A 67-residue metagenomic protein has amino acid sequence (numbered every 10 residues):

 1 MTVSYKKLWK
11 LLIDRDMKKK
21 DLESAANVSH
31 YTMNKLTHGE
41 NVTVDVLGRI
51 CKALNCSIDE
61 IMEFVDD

Functional and structural regions predicted by a protein language model:
M1-K20: A short, Lys/Arg-rich alpha-helix, primarily the initiator
L12, E23, C51: The alpha-helix within a helix-turn-helix
I13, N27, H38, E63-D66: Residue-level detection of the helix-turn-helix DNA-binding "recognition helix"
D16-N34: Short alpha-helical DNA-recognition segment
E40-K52: Short, basic-rich loop-to-helix N-cap that marks the start of a DNA-contacting helix
N55-D67: Short C-terminal boundary/hinge segments that cap the last helix of small helical domains
